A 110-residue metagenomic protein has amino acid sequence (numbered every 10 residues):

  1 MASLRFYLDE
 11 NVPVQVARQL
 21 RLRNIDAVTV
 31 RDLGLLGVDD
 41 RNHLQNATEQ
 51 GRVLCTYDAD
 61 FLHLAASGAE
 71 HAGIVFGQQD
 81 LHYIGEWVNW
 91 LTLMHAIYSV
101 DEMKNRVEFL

Functional and structural regions predicted by a protein language model:
A2-E10, V14-R23, L35, R41-L44 (+1 more regions): Acidic, PIN/NYN-like endoribonuclease modules and their adjacent C-terminal/linker elements
N24-D32: Short, basic, glycine/proline-bearing loop/turn elements
R31, D58, G77-Q78: Short beta->alpha connector loops at strand-helix junctions that form conserved, small/polar/Pro-enriched
T48-A65: Acidic, metal-binding active-site segment of PIN/NYN-like and related structure-specific nucleases
